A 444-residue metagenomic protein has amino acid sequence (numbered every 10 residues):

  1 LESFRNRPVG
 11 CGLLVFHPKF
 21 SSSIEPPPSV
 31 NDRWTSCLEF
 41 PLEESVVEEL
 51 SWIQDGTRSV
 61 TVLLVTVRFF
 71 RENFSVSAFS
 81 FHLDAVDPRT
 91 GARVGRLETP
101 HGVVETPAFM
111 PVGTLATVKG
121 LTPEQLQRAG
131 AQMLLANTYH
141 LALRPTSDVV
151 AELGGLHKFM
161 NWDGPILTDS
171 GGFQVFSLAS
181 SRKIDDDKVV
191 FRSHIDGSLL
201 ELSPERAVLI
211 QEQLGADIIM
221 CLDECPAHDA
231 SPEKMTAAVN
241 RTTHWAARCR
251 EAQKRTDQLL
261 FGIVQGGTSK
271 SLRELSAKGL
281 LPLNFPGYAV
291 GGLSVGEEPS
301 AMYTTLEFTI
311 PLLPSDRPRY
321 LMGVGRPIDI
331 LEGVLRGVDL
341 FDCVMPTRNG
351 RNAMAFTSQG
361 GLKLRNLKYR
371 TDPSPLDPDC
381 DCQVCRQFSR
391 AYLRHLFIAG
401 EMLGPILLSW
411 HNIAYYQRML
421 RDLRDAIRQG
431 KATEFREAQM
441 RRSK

Functional and structural regions predicted by a protein language model:
V76-K254, L367-R370: Non-catalytic, usually N-terminal nucleic-acid engagement modules in DNA/RNA processing proteins
V76-R96, V104-A108, G120, D223-D229 (+1 more regions): C-terminal extensions of enzymes
G102, L134, D169, Q211 (+5 more regions): Conserved, mostly hydrophobic/aromatic
T243, A252-L376: Glycine-rich phosphate/ribose-binding loops and adjacent secondary-structure elements that form binding surfaces
